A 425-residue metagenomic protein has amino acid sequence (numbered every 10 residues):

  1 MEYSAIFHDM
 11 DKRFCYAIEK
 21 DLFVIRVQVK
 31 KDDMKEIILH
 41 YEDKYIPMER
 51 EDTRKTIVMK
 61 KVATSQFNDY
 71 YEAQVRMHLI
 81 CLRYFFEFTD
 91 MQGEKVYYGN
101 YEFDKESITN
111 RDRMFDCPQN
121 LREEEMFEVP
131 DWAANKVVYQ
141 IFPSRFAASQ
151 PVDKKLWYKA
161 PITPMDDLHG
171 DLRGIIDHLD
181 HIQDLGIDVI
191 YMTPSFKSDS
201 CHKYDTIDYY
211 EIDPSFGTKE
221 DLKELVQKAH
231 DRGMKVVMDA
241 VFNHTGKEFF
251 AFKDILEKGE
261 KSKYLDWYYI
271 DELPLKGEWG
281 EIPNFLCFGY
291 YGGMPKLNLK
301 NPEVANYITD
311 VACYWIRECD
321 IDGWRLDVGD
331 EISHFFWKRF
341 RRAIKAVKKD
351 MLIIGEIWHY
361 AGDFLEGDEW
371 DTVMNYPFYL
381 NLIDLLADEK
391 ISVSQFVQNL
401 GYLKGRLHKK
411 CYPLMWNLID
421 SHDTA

Functional and structural regions predicted by a protein language model:
M1-V24, E49-V138, A148-T163, D167: The feature marks proteins involved in alpha-glucan
L22-D32, H40: Short edge beta-strand/loop segments characteristic of extracellular beta-sandwich folds
D33-I37, L82: Short beta-strand/loop motifs in extracellular/secreted proteins, especially within beta-sandwich accessory domains
K136, F142-D188, S195-E318, F340-A346 (+1 more regions): Substrate-binding/active-site clefts of carbohydrate-active enzymes
V137-Q140, I190-M192, V236-M238, W324 (+3 more regions): Hydrophobic faces of well-ordered beta-strands that scaffold small-molecule active sites in alpha/beta enzyme cores
V226, H230-M234, F249-F252, L256 (+3 more regions): Active-site-proximal helices and loops of the catalytic beta/alpha 8
F242-H244, G293, N306-H334, Y412 (+1 more regions): Active-site groove signature of glycoside hydrolases
